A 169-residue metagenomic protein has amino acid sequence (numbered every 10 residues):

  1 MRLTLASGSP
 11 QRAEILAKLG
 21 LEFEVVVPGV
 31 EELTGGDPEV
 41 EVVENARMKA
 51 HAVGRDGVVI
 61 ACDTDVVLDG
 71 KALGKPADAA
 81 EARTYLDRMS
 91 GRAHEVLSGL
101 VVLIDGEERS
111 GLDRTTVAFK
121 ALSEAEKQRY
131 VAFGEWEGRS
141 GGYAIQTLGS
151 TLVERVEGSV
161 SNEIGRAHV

Functional and structural regions predicted by a protein language model:
M1-L21: N-terminal beta1-alpha1 ligand-phosphate binding loop
M1-T4, G36-N162, R166: Anionic-ligand binding patches
A6, V26-P28, G99: Conserved beta-strand termini and adjacent loop/short-helix elements that scaffold enzyme active sites in alpha/beta
P10, V30, E107: Short, glycine/serine-rich, charged loops/turns that create anion-binding and catalytic segments at active sites
L21-E22, A144: A generic short alpha-helical patch detector that favors 3-5-residue windows in or near N-terminal regions
F23-T34: A short beta-strand-loop structural module common to alpha/beta enzyme folds
